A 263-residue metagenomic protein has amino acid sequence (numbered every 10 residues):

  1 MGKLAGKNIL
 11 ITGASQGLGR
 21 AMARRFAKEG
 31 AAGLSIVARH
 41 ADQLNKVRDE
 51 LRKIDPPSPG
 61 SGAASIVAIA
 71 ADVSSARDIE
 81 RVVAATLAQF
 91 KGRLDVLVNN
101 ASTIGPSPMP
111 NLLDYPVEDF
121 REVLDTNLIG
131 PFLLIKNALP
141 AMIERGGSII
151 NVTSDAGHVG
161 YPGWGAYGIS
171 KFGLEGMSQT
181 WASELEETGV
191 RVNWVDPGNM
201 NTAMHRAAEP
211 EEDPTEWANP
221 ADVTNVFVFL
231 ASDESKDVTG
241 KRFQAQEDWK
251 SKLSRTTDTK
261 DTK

Functional and structural regions predicted by a protein language model:
S15-Q16: Conserved glycine-rich cofactor-binding loop
A31-V47: Conserved glycine-rich Rossmann-like NAD(P)H-binding loop of the short-chain dehydrogenase/reductase
P108-L112, P116-R121: Substrate-binding pocket helix/loop in short-chain dehydrogenase/reductase
I135, S170: Active-site helix of classical SDR
P140, A182-E184: Alpha-helical segment proximal to the catalytic Tyr-Lys
S154: Residue(s) in the substrate-gating loop at a strand-loop-helix junction that position the organic substrate next
E187, W194-G198, T202, P210-L253 (+1 more regions): C-terminal helical subdomain
